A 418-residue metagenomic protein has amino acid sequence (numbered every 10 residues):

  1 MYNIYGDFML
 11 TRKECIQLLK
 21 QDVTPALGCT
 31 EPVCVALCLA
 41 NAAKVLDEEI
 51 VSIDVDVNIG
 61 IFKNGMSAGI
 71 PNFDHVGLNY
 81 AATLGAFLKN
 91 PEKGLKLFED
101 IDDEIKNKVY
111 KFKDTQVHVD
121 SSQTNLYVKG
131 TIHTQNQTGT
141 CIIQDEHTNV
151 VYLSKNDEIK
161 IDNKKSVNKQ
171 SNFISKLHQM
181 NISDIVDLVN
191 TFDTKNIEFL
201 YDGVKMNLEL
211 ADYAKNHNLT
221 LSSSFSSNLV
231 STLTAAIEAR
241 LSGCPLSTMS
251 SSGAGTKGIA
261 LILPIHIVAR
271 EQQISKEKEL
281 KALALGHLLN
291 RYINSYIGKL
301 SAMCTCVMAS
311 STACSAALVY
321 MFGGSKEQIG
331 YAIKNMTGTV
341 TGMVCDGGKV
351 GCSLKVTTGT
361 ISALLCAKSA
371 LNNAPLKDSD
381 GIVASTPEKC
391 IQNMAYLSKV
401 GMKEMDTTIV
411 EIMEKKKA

Functional and structural regions predicted by a protein language model:
M1-F8: Short, Lys/Arg-enriched N-terminal segments with co-localized hydrophobic residues within the first ~10-30 amino acids
F8-V33, L46-I53, V57-G69: N-terminal alpha-helical transmembrane segments of multi-pass membrane transport and channel/translocase proteins
L10-T24, G60-K63, L229-T248, H287-S295: Short, hydrophobic/aliphatic alpha-helical segments
P25-N41, C244-L263, T305-A309: Conserved phosphate/anionic-ligand binding catalytic regions in large, soluble enzymes, centered on
A26-T30, I59-I61, Q144-T148, E158 (+5 more regions): A structural signal for small-residue-enriched, beta-sheet-centric alpha/beta enzyme cores and oligomeric scaffold folds
P32-E48, G258-I274, S315-G323: Alpha-helical support elements that line or immediately flank enzyme active sites and cofactor-binding pockets
V51-L95, N107-F112, Q116, E277-G324 (+2 more regions): A structural-propensity feature for long, helix-poor, extended segments
K113-G243, M405-A418: Signature of multi-pass transmembrane helix bundles
